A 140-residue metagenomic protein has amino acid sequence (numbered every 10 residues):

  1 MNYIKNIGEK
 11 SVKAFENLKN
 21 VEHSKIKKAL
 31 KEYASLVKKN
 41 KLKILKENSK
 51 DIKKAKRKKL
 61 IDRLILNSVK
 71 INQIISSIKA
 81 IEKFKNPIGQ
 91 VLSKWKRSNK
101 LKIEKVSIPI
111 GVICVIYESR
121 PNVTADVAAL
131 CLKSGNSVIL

Functional and structural regions predicted by a protein language model:
M1-I103, L130: N-terminal Rossmann-like NAD(P)+-binding subdomain of aldehyde/semialdehyde dehydrogenases
P87-L140: Conserved small-residue-rich beta-alpha loop and adjacent elements that most often cradle the phosphate/pyrophosphate
